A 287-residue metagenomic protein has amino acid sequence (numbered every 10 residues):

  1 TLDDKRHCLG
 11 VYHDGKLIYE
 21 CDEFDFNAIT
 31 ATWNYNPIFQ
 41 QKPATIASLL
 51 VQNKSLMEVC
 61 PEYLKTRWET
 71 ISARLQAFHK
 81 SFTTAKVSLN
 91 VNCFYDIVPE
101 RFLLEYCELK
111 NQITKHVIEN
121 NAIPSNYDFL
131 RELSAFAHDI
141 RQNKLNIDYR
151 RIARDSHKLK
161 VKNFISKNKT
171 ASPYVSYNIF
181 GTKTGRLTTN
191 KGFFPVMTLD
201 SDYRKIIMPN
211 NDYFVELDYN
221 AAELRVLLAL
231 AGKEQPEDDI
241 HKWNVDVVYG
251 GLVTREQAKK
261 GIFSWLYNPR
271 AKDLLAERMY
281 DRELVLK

Functional and structural regions predicted by a protein language model:
L2-Y127, T198-K287: Helical catalytic core of nucleic-acid polymerases
K16, R67, K110, A153 (+1 more regions): Generic alpha-helical secondary structure signal
V117-K169, P173, Y249: Duplex nucleic acid-engaging cores and interfaces of nucleic-acid transaction enzymes
Q142, G185-L187, N268-P269: Glycine-centered small-residue hotspots that permit tight backbone geometry or close packing
S172, T182-T184, N210-F214: Sequence-level motif detector for i,i+2 pairs with an aromatic at +2
Y174-K205: Charged, flexible boundary elements
